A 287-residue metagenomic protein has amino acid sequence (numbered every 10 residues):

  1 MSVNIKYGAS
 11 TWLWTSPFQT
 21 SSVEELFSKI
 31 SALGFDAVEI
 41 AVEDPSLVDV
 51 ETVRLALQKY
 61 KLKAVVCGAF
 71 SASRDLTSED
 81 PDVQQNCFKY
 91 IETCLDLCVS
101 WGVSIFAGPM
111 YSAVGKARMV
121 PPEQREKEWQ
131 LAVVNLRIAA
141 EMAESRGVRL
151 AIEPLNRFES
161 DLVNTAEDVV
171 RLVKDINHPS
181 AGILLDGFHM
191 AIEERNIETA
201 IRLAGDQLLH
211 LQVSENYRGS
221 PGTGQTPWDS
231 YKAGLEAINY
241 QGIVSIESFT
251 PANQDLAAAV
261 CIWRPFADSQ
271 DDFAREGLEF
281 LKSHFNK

Functional and structural regions predicted by a protein language model:
M1-T15, V66-S78, M110-V120: N-terminal small/glycine-rich loop or linker at the start of catalytic domains across soluble metabolic enzymes
S2-T11, T15-S31, V103-S104, V163-L185 (+1 more regions): Histidine-acidic metal/acid-base catalytic patches
L13-T15, V42-D44, F70-A72, M110-V114 (+4 more regions): Active-site-proximal loop/turn and secondary-structure-junction residues that shape catalytic pockets, frequently
A37-K59, M110-V120: Glycine-rich, proline-tolerant flexible connector loops at the mouths of alpha/beta enzymes
E39, V66-G68, A107, A151 (+2 more regions): Conserved beta-strand positions in the central sheet of alpha/beta enzyme cores
D44-K61, Y90-G102, V133-E141, E198-R202 (+1 more regions): Short amphipathic alpha-helices and their capping/turn segments at secondary-structure boundaries
D75-Q85, Y217-G222: The substrate-binding groove and active-site-proximal loops of carbohydrate-active enzymes, especially glycoside
P81-G182, I192, R264, D268-D272: Active-site acidic/histidine proton-transfer and metal-coordination neighborhood in alpha/beta enzyme cores
